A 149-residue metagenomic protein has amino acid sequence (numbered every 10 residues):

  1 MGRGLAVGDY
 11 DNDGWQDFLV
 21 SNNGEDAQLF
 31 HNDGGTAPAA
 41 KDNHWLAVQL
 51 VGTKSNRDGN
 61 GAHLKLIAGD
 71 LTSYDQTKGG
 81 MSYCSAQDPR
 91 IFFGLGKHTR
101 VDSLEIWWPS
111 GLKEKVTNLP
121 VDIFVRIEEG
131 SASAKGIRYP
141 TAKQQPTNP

Functional and structural regions predicted by a protein language model:
M1-P149: Gly/Ser/Thr/Pro-enriched helix-cap/hinge segments flanking short amphipathic alpha-helices
